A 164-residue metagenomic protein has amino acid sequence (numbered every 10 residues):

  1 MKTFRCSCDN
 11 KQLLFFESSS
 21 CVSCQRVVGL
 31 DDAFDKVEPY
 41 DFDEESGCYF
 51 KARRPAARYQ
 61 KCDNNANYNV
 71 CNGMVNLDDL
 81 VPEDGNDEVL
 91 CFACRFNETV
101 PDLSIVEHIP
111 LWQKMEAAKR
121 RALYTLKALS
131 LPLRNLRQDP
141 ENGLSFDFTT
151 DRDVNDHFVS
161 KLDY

Functional and structural regions predicted by a protein language model:
M1-F146: N-terminal low-structure segments adjacent to metalloprotease catalytic domains across cellular compartments
E141-L144, T149-Y164: Hydrophobic helix-coil surface modules that form long, contiguous segments used for peptide/substrate interaction
